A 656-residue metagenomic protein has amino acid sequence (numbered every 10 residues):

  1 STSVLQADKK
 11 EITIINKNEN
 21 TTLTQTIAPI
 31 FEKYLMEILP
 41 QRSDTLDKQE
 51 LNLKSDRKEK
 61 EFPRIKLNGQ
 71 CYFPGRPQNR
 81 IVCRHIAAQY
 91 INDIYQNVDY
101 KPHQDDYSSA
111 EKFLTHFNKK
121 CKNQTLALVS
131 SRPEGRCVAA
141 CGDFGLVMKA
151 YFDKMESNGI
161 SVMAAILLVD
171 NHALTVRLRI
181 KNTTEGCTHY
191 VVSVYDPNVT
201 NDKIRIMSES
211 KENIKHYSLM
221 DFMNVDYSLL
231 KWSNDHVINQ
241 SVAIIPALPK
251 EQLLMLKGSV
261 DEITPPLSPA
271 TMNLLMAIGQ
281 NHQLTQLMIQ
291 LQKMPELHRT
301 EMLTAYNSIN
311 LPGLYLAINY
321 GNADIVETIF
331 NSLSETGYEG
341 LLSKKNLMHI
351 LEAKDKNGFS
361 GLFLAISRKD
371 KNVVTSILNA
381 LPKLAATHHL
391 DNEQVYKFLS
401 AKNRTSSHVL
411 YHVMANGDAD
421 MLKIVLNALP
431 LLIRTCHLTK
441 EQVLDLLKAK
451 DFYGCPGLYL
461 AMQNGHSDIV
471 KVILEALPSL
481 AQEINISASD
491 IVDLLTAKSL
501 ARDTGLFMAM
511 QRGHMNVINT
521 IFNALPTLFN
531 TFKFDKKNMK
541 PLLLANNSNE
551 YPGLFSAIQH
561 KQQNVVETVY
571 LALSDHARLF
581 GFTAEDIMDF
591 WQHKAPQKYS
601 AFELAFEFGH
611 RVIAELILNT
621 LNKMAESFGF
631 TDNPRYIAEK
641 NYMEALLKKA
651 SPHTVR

Functional and structural regions predicted by a protein language model:
N16-N198, K203-I263: Cysteine-dependent deubiquitinase/ubiquitin-like isopeptidase catalytic cores across multiple families
L274-L275, L314, L362, L410 (+4 more regions): Conserved hydrophobic residue in the first alpha-helix
A277-I278, A317, A365, V413 (+5 more regions): Ankyrin-repeat helical register
N281-H282, G321, K369, G417 (+4 more regions): Ankyrin-repeat intra-repeat helix-capping/turn positions
Q286, D324-I325, N372-V373, D420-M421 (+4 more regions): Conserved ankyrin/ankyrin-like repeat signature
I289-E301, F330-H349, L378-K397, L426-D445 (+5 more regions): Ankyrin repeat domain, specifically the short helix-to-loop turn at the C-terminus of the second helix of each repeat
Y306-N307, K354-D355, K402-R404, K450-D451 (+4 more regions): Ankyrin repeat boundary/linker residues
